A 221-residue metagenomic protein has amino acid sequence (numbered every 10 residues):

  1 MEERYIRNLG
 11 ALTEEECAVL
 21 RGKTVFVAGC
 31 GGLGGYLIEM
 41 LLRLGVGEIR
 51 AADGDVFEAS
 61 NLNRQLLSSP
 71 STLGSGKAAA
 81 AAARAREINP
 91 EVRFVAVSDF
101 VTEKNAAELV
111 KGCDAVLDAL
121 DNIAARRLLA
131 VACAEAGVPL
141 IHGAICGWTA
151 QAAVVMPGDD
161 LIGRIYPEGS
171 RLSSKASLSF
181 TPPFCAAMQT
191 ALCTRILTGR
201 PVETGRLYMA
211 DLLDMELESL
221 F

Functional and structural regions predicted by a protein language model:
M1-F26, A144, R164-I165: N-terminal charged helix/coil linker that caps or initiates catalytic domains
E2, E108-A115, A119-F221: Glycine-rich phosphate/adenylate-binding loop
V27-G29, A52: Conserved N-terminal Rossmann-fold NAD(P)-binding element of oxidoreductases
L33-G34: Hydrophobic/small residue at the entry helix of a nucleotide-binding pocket
L37-I38, A81: Hydrophobic residues within alpha-helices that form the first helical element adjacent to the glycine-rich loop
L41: Aromatic pocket-lining residues of Rossmann-like dinucleotide-binding sites
V46, A51-N89: Glycine-rich phosphate-binding loop and adjoining beta1-alpha1-beta2 segment of Rossmann-like nucleotide-binding folds
G74-A115, L120-R126: A structured beta-alpha segment of the ubiquitous adenosine-cofactor-binding alpha/beta core
